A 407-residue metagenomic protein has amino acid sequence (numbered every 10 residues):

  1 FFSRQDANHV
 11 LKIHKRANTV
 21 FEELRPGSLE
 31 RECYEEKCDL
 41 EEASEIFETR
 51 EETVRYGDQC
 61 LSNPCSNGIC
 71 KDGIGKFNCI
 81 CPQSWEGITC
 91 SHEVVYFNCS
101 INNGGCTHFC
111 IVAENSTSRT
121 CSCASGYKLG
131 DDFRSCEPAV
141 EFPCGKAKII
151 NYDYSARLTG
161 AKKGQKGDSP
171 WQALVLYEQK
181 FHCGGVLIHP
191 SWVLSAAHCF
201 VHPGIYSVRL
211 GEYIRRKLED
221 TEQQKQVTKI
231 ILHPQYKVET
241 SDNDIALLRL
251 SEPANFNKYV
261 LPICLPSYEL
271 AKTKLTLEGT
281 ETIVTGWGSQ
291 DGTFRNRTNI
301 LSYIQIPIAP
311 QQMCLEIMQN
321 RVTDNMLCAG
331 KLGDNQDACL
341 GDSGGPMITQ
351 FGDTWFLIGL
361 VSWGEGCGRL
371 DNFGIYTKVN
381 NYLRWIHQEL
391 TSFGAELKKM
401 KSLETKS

Functional and structural regions predicted by a protein language model:
F1-T53: Eukaryotic low-complexity, mixed-charge intrinsically disordered interaction/regulatory segments enriched in acidic
D39-L40, E48-N63, E86-N102, K128-L129 (+4 more regions): N-terminal entry motif of extracellular EGF-like repeats
T53, N78, E86-C90, F97-N98 (+8 more regions): Short loop/beta submotifs within extracellular cysteine-rich repeat domains
G68-S84, I88, T107-K128, C136-E137: Extracellular cysteine-rich, disulfide-stabilized repeat modules
C144-A147, V193, F200-P234, I263 (+2 more regions): Conserved H-D interstitial segment of serine endopeptidase catalytic domains
K148-T159, Q172, L176-E178, P262 (+2 more regions): Extracellular trypsin-like serine protease catalytic domains
Y154, G160, G164-P203, Y213: Catalytic histidine site
D168, V238-P262, L277-G286: Serine endopeptidase catalytic core focused on the charge-relay Asp
